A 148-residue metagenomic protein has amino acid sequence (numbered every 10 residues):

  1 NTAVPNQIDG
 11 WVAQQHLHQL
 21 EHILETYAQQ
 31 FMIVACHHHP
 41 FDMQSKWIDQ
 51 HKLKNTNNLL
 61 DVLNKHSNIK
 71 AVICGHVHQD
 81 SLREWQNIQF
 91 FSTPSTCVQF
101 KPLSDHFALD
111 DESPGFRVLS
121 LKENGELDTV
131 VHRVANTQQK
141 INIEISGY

Functional and structural regions predicted by a protein language model:
T2-P5, H39-F41, H78-Q79, T96-V98 (+1 more regions): Short, solvent-exposed loop/turn segments at secondary-structure junctions
A3, M43-W47, K101-S104: Short acidic, glycine/proline-rich loop/turn micro-motifs
P5-V12, S104-L109: Acidic/histidine-rich helix-loop elements that form or flank divalent-metal/phosphate-binding sites at the catalytic
Q7-F91, L127, I143-Y148: His/acidic metal-ligating clusters that form di-metal
V62, E84-Y148: Binuclear metal-dependent phosphoesterase catalytic core
